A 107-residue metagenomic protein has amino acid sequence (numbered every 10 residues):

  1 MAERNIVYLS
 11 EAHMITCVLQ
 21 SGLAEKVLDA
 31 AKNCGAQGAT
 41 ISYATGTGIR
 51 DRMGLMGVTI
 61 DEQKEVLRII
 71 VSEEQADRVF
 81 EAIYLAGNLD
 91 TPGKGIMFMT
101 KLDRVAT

Functional and structural regions predicted by a protein language model:
M1-T107: Positively charged, small/polar-rich N-terminal and surface patches that mediate targeting and assembly and bind
